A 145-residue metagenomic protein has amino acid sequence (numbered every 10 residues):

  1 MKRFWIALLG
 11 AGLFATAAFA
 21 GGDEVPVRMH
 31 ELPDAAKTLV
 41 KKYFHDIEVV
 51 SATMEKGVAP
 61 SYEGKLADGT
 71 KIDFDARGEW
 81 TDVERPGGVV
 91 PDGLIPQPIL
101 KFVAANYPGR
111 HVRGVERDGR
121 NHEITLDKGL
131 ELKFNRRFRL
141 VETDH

Functional and structural regions predicted by a protein language model:
R3-I6, A17-H145: Long, terminal "pre-/pro-" and other extracytoplasmic accessory regions that lie outside the mature folded/catalytic
I6-G12: Sec-dependent N-terminal signal peptides
